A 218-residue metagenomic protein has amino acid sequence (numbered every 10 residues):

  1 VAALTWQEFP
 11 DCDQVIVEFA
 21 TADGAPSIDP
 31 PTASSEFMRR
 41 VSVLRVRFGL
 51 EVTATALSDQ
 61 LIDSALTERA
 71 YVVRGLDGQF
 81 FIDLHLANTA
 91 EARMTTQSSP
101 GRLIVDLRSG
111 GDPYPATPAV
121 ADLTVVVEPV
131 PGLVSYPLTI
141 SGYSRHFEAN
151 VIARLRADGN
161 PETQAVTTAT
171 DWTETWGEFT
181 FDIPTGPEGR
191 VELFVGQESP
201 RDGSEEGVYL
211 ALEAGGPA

Functional and structural regions predicted by a protein language model:
V1-V125, L138-S141: Short linear recognition/processing motifs and adjacent strand/loop elements at protein termini and domain edges
L123-T124, E128-A218: Ser/Thr-rich low-complexity repeats and stalk/linker segments
